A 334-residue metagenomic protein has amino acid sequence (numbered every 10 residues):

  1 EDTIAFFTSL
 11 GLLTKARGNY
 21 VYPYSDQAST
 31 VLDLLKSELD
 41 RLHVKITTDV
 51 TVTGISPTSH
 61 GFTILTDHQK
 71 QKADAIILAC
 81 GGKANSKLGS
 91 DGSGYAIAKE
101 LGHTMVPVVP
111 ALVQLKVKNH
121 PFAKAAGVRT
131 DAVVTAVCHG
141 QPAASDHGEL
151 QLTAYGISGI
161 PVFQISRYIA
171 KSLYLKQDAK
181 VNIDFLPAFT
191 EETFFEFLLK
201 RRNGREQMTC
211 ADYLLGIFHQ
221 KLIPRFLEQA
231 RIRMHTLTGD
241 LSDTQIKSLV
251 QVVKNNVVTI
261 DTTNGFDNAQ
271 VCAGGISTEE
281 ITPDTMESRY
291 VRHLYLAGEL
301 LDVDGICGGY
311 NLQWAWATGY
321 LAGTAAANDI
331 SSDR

Functional and structural regions predicted by a protein language model:
E1-K45: Conserved N-terminal/central alpha/beta ligand/cofactor-binding core
L13, T104-P107, V113-D240: An anion/pyrophosphate-binding glycine-rich loop and adjacent beta-alpha core in soluble alpha-beta enzymes
G18-S37, N85-G89, K118-H120, T238-Q245: Short beta-strand to alpha-helix junction loop
T47, L65-A75, S145-G148: Core beta-strand elements of the Rossmann-like FAD/NAD(P) dinucleotide-binding domain in flavoenzyme oxidoreductases
T47-T48, P224-D304: A glycine-rich dinucleotide-binding beta-alpha-beta segment and adjacent secondary-structure elements that constitute
T48-G61: A conserved short coil-to-beta-strand element within the FAD-binding core of flavoproteins
V52-T53, K70-S90, A98-K99, L150-S158 (+2 more regions): Short hydrophobic core segments
G82-L101, V303-I330: A conserved FAD-binding loop/helix module that cradles the flavin
